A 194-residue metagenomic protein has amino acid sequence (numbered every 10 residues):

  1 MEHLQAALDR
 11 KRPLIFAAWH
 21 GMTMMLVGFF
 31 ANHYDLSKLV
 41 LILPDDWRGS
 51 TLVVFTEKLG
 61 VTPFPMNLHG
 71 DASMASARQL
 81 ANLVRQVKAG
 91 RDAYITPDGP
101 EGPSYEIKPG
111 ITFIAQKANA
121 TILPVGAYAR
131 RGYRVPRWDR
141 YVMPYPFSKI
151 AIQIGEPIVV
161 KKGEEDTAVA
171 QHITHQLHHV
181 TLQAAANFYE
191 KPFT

Functional and structural regions predicted by a protein language model:
M1-K11: N-terminal signal-anchor transmembrane helix
R10, H33-L36, D45, V54 (+3 more regions): Non-catalytic C-terminal accessory region of glycerolipid acyltransferases and related lyso-lipid remodeling enzymes
P13-D71: Catalytic core of membrane glycerolipid acyltransferases/transacylases, capturing the structured, soluble-facing
